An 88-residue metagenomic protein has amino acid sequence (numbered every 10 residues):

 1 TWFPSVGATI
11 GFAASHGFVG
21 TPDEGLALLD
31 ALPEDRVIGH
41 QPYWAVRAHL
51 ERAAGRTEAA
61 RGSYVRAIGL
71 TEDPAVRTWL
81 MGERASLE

Functional and structural regions predicted by a protein language model:
F3, R36, T71-P74: Alpha-helical junction/boundary sensor with strong preference for TPR arrays
G7-A8, P42, W79: Start-of-helix register in tetratricopeptide repeats
G11, S15, A45-V46, A53 (+1 more regions): "A position-specific structural signal for the A-helix of alpha-solenoid helical repeats
L32, R66-A67: Canonical positions in the second alpha-helix
